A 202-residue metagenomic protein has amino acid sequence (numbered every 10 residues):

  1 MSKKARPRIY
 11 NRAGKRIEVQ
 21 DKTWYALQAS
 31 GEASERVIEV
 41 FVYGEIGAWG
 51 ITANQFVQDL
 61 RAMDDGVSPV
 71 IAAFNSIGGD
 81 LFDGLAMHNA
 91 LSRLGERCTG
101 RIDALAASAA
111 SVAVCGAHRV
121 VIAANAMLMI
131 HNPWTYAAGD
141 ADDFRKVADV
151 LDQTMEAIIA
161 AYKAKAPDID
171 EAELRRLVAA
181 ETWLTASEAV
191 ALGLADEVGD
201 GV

Functional and structural regions predicted by a protein language model:
M1-A109, G116-V202: N-terminal organellar transit peptides
